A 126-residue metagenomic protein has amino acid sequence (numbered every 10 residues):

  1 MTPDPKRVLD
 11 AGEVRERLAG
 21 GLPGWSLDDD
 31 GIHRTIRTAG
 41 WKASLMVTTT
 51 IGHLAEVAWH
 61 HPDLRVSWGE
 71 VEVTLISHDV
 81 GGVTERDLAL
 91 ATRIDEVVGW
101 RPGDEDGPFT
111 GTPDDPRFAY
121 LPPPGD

Functional and structural regions predicted by a protein language model:
M1-K42, M46-D126: Long, contiguous binding/interaction regions
